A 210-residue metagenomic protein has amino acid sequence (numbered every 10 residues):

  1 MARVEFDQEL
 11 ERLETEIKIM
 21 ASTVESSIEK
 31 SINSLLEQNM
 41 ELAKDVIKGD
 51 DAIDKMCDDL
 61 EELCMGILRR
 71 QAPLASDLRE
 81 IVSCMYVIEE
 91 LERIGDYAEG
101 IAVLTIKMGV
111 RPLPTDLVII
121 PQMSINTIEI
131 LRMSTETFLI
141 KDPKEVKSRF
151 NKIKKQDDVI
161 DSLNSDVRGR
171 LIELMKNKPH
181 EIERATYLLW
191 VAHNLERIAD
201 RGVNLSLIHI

Functional and structural regions predicted by a protein language model:
R3, Q8-K55, E61-E62, G66: A positional/architectural concept
M20-S27, M56-L63, Y97-I101, M123-N126 (+4 more regions): Amphipathic, well-ordered alpha-helical segments in soluble domains
I28-N39, C64-Q71, T105-P112, S134-E145 (+1 more regions): Secondary-structure edge/capping motif, primarily at the C-terminal ends of alpha-helices and the immediately following
D45-L63, M133-I172: Conserved amphipathic alpha-helical segments that form helical-bundle/coiled-coil interaction surfaces
D54, I81, M85-A102, A192-S206: Glycine-centered tight-turn and secondary-structure capping sites
L63-E90: Hydrophobic/aromatic-rich structural module bridging two neighboring secondary-structure elements via a short loop
A72-P73, P112-I125, R132, D142-D158 (+2 more regions): Divalent-cation-assisted or electrostatically stabilized phosphate/pyrophosphate-binding catalytic cores
H209-I210: Conserved small/polar residues in nucleotide/adenosyl-binding loops
